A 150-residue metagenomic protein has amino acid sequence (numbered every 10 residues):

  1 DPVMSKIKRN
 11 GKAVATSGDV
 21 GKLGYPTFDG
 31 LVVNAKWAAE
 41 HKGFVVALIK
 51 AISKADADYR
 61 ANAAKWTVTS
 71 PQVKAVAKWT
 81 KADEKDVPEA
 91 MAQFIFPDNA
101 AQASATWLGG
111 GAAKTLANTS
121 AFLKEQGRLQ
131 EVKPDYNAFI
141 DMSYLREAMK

Functional and structural regions predicted by a protein language model:
D1-R9, N118: Bilobed "Venus flytrap"/periplasmic-binding protein-like clamshell domains and structurally analogous long
P2-S5, D19-K22, W37-A38: Solvent-exposed loop/turn segments at secondary-structure junctions within structured extracellular/periplasmic domains
K6-D19, D83: Ligand-binding "clamshell"
K12-V14, D29-L31, R146-A148: Short low-complexity, flexible loop/linker segments enriched in glycine and/or proline with clustered acidic
V20-T27, F44, M91-A92: A glycine-rich, aromatic-flanked flexible loop/lid motif
P26-G43: A bilobed periplasmic-binding-protein/Venus flytrap-type ligand-binding module shared by bacterial periplasmic
A39-R128: Secondary-structure end/capping motifs
A113-K150: Conserved C-terminal helix/tail region of periplasmic/extracytoplasmic solute-binding proteins
